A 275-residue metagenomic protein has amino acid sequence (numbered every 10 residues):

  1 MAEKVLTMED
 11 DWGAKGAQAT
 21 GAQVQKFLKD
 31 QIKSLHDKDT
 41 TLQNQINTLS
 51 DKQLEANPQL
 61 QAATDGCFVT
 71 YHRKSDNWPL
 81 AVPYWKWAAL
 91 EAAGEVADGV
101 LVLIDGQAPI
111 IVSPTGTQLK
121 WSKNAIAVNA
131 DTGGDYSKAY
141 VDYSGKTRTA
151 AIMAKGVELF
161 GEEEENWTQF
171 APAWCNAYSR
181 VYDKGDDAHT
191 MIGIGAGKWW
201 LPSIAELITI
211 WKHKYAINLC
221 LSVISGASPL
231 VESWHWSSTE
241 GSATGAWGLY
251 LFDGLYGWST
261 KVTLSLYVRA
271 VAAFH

Functional and structural regions predicted by a protein language model:
M1-Q45: Short, low-complexity N-terminal tether/leader segments at secretion or assembly junctions of large, surface-exposed
T7, Q25-L28, V69, L101-V102 (+1 more regions): Short hydrophobic/aromatic-rich beta-strand motifs
Q18, W200-L201: Short aromatic/basic micro-patch
V24, W167, A171, E206-I210: Stable alpha-helical elements in mature extracytoplasmic
K29, L42-G195, V262-H275: Short, compositionally biased
K198-W199, L207: Catalytic and binding regions of secreted/periplasmic enzymes and modules that target cell-wall glycans
I204-H275: C-terminal, surface-exposed recognition/capping segments
